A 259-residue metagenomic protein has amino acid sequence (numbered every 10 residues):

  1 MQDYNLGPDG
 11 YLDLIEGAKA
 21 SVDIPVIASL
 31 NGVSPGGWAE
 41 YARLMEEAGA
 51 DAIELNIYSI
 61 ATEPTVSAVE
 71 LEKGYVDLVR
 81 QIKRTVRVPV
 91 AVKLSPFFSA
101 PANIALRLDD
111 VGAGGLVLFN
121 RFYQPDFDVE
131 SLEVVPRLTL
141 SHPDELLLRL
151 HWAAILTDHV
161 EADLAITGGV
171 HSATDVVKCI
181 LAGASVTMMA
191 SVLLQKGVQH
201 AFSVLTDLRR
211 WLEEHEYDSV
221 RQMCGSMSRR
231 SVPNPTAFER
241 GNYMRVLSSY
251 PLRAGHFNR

Functional and structural regions predicted by a protein language model:
M1-Q2: Short glycine/proline- and acidic residue-enriched helix-loop micro-motifs that form flexible lids or anion-recognition
L6-E16, A20-I27, N31-I166, H171-T187 (+1 more regions): Alpha/beta enzyme core
P125-H142, L194-Y217: C-terminal helical cap(s) of enzyme catalytic domains, especially alpha/beta-barrels
S185, R210-E214, R229: Short, well-ordered loop/turn and helix-capping segments at boundaries between secondary-structure elements and domains
L193, M227-R230: A short, acidic, flexible beta-alpha connecting loop/helix-capping segment that sits on the rim of active
K196, S231-N234: A short beta-to-alpha transition loop/helix N-cap that caps and shapes the active-site region
H215-M227: A glycine-biased, small/acidic residue-tolerant capping/turn segment at secondary-structure junctions
